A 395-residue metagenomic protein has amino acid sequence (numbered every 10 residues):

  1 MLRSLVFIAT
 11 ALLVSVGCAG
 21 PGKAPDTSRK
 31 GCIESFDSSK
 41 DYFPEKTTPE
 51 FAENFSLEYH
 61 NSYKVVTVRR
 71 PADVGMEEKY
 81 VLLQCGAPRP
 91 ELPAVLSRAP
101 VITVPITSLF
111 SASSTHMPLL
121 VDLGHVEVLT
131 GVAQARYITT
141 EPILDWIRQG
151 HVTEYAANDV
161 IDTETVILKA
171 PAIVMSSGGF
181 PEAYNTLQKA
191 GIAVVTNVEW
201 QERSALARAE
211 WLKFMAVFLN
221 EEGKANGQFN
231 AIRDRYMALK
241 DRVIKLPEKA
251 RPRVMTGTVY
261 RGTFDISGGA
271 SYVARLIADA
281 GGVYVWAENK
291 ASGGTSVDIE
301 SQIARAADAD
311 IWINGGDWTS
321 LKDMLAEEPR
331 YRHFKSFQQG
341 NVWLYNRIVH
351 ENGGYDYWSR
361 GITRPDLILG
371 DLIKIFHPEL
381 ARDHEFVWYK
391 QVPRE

Functional and structural regions predicted by a protein language model:
L5-S15: Bacterial N-terminal signal peptides
C18-M117, K224-M255, I375, L380-E395: Bacterial Sec-exported substrate-binding components of ABC uptake systems
K64-K169, I173-G178: A short, structured surface patch at a secondary-structure boundary
I102, H151, D162-E164, K169-T263 (+3 more regions): Extracytoplasmic substrate-binding proteins
H125, A190-A193, A280-G281, Q338: Short, structured coil segments at secondary-structure junctions
D145-E154, A280-G293, S336: A local structural motif
L239-E328: Flexible, glycine-rich surface segments
E327-Y331, S336-Q339: Extended, charge-rich intrinsically disordered regulatory tails
